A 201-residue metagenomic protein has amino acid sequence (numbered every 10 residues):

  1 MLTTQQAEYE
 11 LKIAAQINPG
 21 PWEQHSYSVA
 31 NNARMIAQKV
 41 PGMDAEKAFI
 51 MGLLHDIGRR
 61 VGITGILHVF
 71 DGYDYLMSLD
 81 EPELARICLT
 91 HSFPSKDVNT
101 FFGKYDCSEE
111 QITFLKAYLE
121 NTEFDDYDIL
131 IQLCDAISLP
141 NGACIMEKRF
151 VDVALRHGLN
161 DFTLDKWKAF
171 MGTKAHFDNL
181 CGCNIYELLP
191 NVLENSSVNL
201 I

Functional and structural regions predicted by a protein language model:
M1-T4, S26: Conserved N-terminal diphosphate/IPP-binding helix and adjacent helical/loop segment of trans-prenyltransferase domains
T4-P19: Generic N-terminal amphipathic, Lys/Arg-enriched alpha-helix
K12-I13, K39-V153: Divalent metal-dependent catalytic cores for phosphoryl transfer on phosphate-bearing substrates
W22, S26, W167-F170: Hydrophobic packing residues in well-ordered alpha-helices of helical domains and bundles
V153-L159: A hydrophobic, small-residue-rich beta->alpha segment in the mid-to-C-terminal subdomain of diverse proteins
L159-I201: Charged phosphate-binding loop/patch that engages nucleotide di/tri-phosphates or the phosphate backbone of nucleic
